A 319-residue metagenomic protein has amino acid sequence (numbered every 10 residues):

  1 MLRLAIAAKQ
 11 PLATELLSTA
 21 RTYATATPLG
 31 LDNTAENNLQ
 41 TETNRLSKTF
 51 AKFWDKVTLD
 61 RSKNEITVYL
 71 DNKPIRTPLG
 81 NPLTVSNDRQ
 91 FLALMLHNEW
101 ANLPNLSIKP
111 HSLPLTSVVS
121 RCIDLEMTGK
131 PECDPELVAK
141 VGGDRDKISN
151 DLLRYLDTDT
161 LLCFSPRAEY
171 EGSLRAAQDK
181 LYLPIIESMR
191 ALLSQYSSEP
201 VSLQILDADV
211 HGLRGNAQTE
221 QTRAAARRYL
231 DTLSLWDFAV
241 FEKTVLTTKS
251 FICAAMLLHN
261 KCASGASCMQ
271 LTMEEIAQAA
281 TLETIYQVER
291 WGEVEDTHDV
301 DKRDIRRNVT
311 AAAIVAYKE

Functional and structural regions predicted by a protein language model:
M1-K48: N-terminal mitochondrial targeting presequence
G30-P104: N-terminal domain-start signal
P74-T84, D88-I148: ADP-ribosyltransferase catalytic core
C133-T222: Internal, conserved structured core segments that host functional sites
G172, A176, Y196, W236 (+1 more regions): Inter-helical turn/loop segments and adjacent helix faces that build the functional surface of alpha-helical bundle
A208-S250: A contiguous pocket-lining binding segment that forms or flanks enzyme active sites
A254: Long, contiguous binding/interaction regions
N260-K318: Accessory, usually C-terminal, subdomains that scaffold auxiliary metal cofactors
